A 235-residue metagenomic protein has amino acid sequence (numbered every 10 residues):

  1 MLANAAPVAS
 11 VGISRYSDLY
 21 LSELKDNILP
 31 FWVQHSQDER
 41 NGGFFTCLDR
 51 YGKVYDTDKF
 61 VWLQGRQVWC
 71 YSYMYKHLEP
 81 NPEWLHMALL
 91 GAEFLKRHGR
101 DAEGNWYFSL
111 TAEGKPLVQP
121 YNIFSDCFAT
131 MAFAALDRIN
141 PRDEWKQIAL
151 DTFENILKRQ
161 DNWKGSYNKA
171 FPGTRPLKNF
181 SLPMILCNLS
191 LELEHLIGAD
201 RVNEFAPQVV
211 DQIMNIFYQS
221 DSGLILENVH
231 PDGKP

Functional and structural regions predicted by a protein language model:
L2-P235: Glycan-recognition and catalytic cores of secretory/periplasmic carbohydrate-active enzymes
